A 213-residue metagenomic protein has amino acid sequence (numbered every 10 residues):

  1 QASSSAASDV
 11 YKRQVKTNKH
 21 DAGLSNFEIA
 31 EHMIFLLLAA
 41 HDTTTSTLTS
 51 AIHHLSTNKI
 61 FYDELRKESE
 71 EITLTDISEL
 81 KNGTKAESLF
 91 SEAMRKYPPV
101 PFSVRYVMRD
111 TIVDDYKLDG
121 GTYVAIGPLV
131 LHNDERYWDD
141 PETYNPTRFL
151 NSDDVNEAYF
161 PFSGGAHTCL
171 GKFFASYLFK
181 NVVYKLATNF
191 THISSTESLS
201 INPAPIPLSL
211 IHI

Functional and structural regions predicted by a protein language model:
Q1-A7, Y11, I211-H212: Single conserved hydrophobic/aromatic residue that forms the stacking wall/gate of nucleotide- or nucleobase-binding
T43-Y62, R66, F173-T188: Cytochrome P450 catalytic-core helices
E70-E71, T168, F173-I213: Cytochrome P450 proximal C-terminal region
T75-D114, E135: Conserved cytochrome P450 K-helix E-x-x-R motif and the immediately C-terminal K′/meander segment
I126-S152: Conserved cytochrome P450 K-helix/beta-meander segment immediately N-terminal to the heme-binding cysteine loop
